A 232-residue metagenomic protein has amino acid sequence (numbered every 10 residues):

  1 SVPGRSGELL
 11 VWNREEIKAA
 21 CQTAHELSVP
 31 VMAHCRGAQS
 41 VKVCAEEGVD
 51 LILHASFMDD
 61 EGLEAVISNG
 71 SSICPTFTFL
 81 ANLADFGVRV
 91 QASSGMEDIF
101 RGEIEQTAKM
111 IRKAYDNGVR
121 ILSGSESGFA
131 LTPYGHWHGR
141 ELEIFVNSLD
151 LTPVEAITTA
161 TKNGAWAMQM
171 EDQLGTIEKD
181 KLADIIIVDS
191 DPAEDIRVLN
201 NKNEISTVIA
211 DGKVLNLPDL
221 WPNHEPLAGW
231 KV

Functional and structural regions predicted by a protein language model:
V2-K109, L122, S127-F129, S148-L149 (+2 more regions): Active-site core of metal-dependent hydrolases
R14, G135-H136, L199: Conserved strand-to-helix beginnings and helix N-cap segments that scaffold or border functional pockets
I17, D59, H138-L142, I205: Amphipathic alpha-helical segments in well-structured domains
E26-L27, G95, E105-S190: His/Asp/Glu-enriched, well-ordered alpha-helical/loop segment that forms or immediately abuts the divalent-metal
E46, T158, V198: Phosphate-coordinating loops and pocket residues in cytosolic domains that bind phosphorylated ligands
K162, K179-A228: C-terminal cap of metal-dependent C-N hydrolases
W230-V232: Basic/polar N-terminal segments that are highly enriched at the extreme N-terminus, encompassing both cleavable
